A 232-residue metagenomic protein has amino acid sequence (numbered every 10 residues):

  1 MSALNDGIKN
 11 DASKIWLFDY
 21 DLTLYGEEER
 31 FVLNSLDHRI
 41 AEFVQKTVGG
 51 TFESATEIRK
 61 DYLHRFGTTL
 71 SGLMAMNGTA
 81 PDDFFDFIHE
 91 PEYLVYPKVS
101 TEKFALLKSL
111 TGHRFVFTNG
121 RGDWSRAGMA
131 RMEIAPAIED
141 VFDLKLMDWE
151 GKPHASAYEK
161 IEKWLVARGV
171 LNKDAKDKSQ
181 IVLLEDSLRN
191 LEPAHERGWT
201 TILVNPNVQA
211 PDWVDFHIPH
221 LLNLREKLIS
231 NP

Functional and structural regions predicted by a protein language model:
M1-K14, F115, R121-P232: Asp-based, Mg2+/Mn2+-dependent phosphohydrolase catalytic module
A3-E102, D123: N-terminal helical cap/lid subdomain that shapes the substrate entry/recognition surface in HAD-like hydrolases
F31, K60-D61, V116, Q180-V182: Residue-level marker of alpha-helix boundaries and capping positions
V44-Q45, D86-H89, H113-V116, D174 (+1 more regions): N-terminal start-of-chain detector that recognizes signal peptides and the immediate post-cleavage beginning
E102-T111: Catalytic-core regions built around general acid/base machinery
